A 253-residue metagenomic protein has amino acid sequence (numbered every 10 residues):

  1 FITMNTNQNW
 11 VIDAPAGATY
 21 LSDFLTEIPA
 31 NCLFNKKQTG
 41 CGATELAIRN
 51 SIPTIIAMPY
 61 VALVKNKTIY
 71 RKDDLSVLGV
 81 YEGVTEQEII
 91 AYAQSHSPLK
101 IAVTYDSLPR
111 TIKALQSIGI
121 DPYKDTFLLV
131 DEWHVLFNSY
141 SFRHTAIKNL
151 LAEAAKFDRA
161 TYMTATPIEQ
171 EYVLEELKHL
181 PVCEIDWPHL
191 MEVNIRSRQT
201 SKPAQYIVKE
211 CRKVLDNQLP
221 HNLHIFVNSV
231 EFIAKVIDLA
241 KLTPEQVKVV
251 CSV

Functional and structural regions predicted by a protein language model:
N5-P29: Pre-Walker A adenine-sensing motif
F34-N35: Hydrophobic anchor at the beta1->P-loop junction of P-loop NTPases
T39, A43-E82, E169-E171, S229-F232: Conserved Walker A/P-loop ATP-binding site and its immediately adjacent core in helicase/helicase-like ATPase domains
P53-V64, T104, V214-A240: Conserved strand-helix element at the start of the C-terminal RecA-like helicase core
I56-A57, I101-T104, L129, D158-A165: Structural recognition of the conserved hydrophobic beta-strand(s) that form the central parallel beta-sheet of P-loop
D73-A114: Inter-Walker segment of RecA-like/P-loop motor cores
S107, S117-R159: SF2 helicase catalytic motif II
P167-D216: Interdomain hinge/linker at the junction between the two RecA-like core domains of SF2 helicases
